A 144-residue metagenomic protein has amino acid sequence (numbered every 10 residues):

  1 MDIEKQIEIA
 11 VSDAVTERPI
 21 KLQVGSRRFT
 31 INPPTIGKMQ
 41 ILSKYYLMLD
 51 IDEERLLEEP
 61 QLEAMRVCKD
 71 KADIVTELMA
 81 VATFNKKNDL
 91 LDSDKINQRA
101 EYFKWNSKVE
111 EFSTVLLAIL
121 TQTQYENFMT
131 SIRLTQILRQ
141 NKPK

Functional and structural regions predicted by a protein language model:
M1-I41: N-terminal leader/targeting peptides and immediately adjacent processing regions
V15-E17, N32-K144: Short, surface-exposed, charged amphipathic helix/loop patches that serve as local interaction elements
